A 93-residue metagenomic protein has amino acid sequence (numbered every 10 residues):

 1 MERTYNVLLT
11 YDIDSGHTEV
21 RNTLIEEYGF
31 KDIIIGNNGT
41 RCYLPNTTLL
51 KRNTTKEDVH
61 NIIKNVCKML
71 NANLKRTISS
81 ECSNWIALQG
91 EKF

Functional and structural regions predicted by a protein language model:
E2, C82-N84: Alpha-helix initiation/capping motif
R3-V7: Short structural boundary motif marking the start of a folded domain
T10-H17: Short, surface-exposed ligand-recognition loops at beta-strand->loop->(often short) alpha-helix junctions that present
H17-T18, H60: Generic non-transmembrane alpha-helix signal with a bias for helix starts/N-cap capping motifs
T18-R21, E26-N37: An N-terminal amphipathic alpha-helical segment
K31-R76, S83, Q89-F93: Short, intrinsically disordered low-complexity segments
